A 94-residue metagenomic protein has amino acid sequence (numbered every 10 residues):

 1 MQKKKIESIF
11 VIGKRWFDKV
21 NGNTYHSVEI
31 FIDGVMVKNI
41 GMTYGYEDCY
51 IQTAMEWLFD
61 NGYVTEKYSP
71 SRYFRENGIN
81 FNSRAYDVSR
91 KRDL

Functional and structural regions predicted by a protein language model:
M1-L94: Catalytic phosphate/metal-binding cores of nucleic-acid and nucleotide-processing enzymes, i.e., regions that mediate
